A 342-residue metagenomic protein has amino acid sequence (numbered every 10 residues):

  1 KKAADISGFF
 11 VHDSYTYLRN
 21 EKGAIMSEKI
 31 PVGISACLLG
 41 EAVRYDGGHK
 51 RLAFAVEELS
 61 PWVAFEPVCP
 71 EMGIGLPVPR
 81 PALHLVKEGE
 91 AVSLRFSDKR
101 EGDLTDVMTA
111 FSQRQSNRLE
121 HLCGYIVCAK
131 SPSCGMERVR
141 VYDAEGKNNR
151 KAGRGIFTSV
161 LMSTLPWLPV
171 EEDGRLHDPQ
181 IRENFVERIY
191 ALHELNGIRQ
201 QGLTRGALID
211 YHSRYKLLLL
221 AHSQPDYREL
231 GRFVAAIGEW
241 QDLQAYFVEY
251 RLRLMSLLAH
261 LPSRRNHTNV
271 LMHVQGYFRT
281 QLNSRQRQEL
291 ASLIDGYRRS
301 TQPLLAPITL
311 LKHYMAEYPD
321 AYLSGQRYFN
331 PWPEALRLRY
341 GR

Functional and structural regions predicted by a protein language model:
K1-V11, G23-A24: Positively charged N-terminal leader segments that act as targeting/secretion signals
M26-S27, F54-A64, F111-C123: Short amphipathic alpha-helices and their capping/turn segments at secondary-structure boundaries
P31-L38: Short, hydrophobic/glycine-enriched beta-strand segments
A42, L76-P77, S133-E137, P179-R182: Short catalytic/ligand-binding loop motif for oxyanion handling, primarily in non-cytosolic enzymes, centered on
A42-V43, G47, R51-S93: N-terminal glycine-rich anion-binding loop in soluble enzyme alpha/beta folds
S93-F111, H121, K147-R214: Divalent-metal-activated hydrolytic enzyme cores
F111-A144: N-terminal glycine-rich phosphate/adenylate-binding segment common to multiple enzyme folds
V170-R342: Acidic, Ser/Pro/Thr-rich low-complexity regulatory regions and the short amphipathic helical interaction modules they
